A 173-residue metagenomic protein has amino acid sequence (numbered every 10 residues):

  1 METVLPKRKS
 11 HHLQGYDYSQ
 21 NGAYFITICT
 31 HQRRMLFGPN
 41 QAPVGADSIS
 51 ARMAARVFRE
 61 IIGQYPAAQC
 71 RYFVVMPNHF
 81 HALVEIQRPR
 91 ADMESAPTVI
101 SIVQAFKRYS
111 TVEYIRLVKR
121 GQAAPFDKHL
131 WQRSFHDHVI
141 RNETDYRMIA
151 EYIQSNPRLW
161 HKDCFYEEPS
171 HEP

Functional and structural regions predicted by a protein language model:
M1-P173: Short catalytic/metal-binding and nucleic-acid-binding patches
